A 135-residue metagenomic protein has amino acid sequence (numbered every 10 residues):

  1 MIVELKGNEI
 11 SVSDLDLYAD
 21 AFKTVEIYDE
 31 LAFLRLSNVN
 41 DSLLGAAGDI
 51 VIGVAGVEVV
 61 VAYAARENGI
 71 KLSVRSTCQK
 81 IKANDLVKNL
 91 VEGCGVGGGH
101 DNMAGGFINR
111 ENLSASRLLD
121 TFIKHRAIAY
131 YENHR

Functional and structural regions predicted by a protein language model:
M1-R135: Hydrophobic helix-and-loop "lid/oligomerization" segment in the mid-to-C-terminal part of catalytic domains
